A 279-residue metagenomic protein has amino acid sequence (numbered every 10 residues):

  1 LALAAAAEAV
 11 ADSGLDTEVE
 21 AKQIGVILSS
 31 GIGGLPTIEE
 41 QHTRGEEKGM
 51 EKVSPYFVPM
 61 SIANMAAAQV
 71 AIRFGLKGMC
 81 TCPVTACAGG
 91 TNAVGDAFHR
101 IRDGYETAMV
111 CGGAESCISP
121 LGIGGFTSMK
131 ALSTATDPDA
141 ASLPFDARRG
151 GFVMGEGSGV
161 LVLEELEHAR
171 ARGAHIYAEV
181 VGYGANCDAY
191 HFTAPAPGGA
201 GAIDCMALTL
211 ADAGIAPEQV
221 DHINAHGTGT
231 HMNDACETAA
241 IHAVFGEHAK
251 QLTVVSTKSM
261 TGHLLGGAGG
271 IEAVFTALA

Functional and structural regions predicted by a protein language model:
L1-T85, A114-I123, P217-N233, F275: Conserved beta-ketoacyl condensing-enzyme motif
A2-D16, A63-A66, A71-E115, V153-A174 (+1 more regions): Active-site-proximal alpha-helical scaffold in enzymes
L3, M60, N64, T91 (+12 more regions): Electropositive phosphate-/nucleotide-binding environments in soluble metabolic enzymes
T17-A21, I27, M50-E51, A63 (+12 more regions): Solvent-exposed alpha-helices and their adjacent loops that cap or buttress functional pockets in soluble metabolic
P36-M50, R100-D103, I123-T136, P197-G198 (+1 more regions): A glycine- and small-aliphatic-rich helix-loop capping segment at beta-alpha/alpha-beta transitions that lines
Y105-G150, Y183-P197, A225-A235, Q251-A279: Acyl-CoA/ACP chain-elongation machinery
D137-I215, Q219-H222: Condensing-enzyme catalytic core mediating Claisen C-C bond formation in acyl metabolism
C205-M260: A beta-strand-loop signature enriched in Asp, Gly, Thr, and Trp that corresponds to the sialidase/neuraminidase Asp-box
